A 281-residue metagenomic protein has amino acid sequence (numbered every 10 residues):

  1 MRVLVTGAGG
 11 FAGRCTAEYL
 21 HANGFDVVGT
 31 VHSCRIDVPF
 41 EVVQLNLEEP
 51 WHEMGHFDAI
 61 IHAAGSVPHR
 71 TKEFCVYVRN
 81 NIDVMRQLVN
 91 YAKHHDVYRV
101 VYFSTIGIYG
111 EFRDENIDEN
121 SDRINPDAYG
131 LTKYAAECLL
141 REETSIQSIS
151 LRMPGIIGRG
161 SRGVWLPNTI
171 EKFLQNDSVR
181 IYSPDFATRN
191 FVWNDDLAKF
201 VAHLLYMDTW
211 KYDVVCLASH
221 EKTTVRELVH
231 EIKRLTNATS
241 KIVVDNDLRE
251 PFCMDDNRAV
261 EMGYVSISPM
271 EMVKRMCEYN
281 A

Functional and structural regions predicted by a protein language model:
V3-N23: N-terminal Rossmann NAD(P)H-binding glycine-rich loop of SDR-like oxidoreductase domains
L47-N80: NAD(P)H-binding glycine-rich loop region in Rossmannoid oxidoreductase-like domains and their noncatalytic homologs
F57, K72-V101: NAD(P)-cofactor binding segment of oxidoreductase domains
Q87-A128: Conserved Rossmann-fold NAD(P)-dependent oxidoreductase catalytic core, especially the SDR/UDP-sugar
I124-I149: Active-site Tyr-X1-5-Lys
Y134, Q147, I157-N168, D177-S178 (+4 more regions): Glycine/proline-rich active-site loop of Rossmann-fold NAD(P)-dependent oxidoreductases
I157-R159, I181-T188, D213-T223, D245-L248 (+1 more regions): Glycine-rich Rossmann NAD(P)(H)-binding loop
N194, T224-H230, D245-M276: Conserved C-terminal active-site "lid" loop/helix of NAD(P)H-dependent oxidoreductases that clamps the redox cofactor
